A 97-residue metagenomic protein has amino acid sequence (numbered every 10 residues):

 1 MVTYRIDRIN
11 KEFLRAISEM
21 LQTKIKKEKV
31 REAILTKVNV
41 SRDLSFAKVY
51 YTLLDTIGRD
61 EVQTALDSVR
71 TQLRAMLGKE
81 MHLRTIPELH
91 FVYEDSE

Functional and structural regions predicted by a protein language model:
M1-F46, Y50-E97: Charge-rich, low-complexity N-terminal segments
